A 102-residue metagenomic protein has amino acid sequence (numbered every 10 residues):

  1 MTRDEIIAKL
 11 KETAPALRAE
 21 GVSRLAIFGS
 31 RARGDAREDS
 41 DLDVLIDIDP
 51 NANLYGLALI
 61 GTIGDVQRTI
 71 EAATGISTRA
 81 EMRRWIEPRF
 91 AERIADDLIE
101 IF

Functional and structural regions predicted by a protein language model:
M1-R24, R33-G34, E38, N51-F102: Catalytic core of pol beta-like nucleotidyltransferases
I27: Conserved histidines in hydrophobic membrane contexts and catalytic metal-binding motifs
S30: P-loop (Walker A) phosphate-binding loop of NTP-binding proteins
D39, D43-V44: A short, structured beta-strand/loop element
L45-D49: Short hydrophobic/aromatic beta-strand micro-patches that form the beta-sheet surface supporting nucleotide- or nucleic
